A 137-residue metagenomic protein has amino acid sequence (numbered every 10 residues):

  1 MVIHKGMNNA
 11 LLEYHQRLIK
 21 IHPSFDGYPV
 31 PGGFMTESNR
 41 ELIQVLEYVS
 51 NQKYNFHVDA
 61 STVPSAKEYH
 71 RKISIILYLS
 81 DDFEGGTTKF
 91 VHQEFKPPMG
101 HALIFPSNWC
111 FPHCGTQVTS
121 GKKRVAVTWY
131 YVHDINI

Functional and structural regions predicted by a protein language model:
M1-A102, C110-I137: Fe(II)/2-oxoglutarate oxygenase catalytic core
